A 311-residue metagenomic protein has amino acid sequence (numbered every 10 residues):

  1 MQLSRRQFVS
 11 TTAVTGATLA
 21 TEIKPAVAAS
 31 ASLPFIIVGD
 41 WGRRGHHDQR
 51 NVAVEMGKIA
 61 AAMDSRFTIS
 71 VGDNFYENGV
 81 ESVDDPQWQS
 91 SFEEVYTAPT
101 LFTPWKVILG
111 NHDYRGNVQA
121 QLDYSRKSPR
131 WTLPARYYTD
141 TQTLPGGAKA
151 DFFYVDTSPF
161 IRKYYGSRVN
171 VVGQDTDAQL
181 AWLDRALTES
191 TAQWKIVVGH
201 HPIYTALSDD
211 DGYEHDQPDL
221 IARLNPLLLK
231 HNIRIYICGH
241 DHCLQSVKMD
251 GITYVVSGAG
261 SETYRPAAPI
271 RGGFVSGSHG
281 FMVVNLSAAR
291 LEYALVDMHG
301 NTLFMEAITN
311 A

Functional and structural regions predicted by a protein language model:
M1-G16: N-terminal secretory signal peptides and thylakoid transit peptides that target proteins across membranes
T21-K24: C-terminal segment of classical bacterial N-terminal signal peptides
V27-Q87, D177, R185, T205-A206: N-terminal active-site segment of His-dependent metallophosphoesterases
L33, R66, A150, W194-I196: Alpha/beta-hydrolase fold active-site loops
F35-I37, T68-S70, V107, V197 (+1 more regions): Residue-level marker for buried hydrophobic side chains located in beta-strands that build the well-ordered beta-sheet
G57, Y76-W194, D209-I235, D241-S287 (+1 more regions): Extended active-site neighborhood of metal-dependent phosphoesterases/phosphodiesterases
G300-T302: Residue-level signal for glycine
